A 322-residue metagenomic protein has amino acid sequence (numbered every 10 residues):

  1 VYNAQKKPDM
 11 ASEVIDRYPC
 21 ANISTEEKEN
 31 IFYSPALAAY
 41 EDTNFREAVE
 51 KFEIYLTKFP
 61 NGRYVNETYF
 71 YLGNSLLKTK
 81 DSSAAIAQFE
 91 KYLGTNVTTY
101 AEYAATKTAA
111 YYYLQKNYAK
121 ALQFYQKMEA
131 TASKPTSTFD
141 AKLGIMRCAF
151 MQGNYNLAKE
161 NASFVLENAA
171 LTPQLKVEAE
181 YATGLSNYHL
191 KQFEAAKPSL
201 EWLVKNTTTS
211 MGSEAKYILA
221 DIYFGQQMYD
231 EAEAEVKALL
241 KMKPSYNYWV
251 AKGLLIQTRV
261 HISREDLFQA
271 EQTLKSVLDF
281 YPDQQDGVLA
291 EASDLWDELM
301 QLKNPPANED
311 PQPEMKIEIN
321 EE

Functional and structural regions predicted by a protein language model:
V1-E322: Acidic, polar-rich low-complexity tracts and alpha-helical solenoid repeat scaffolds
